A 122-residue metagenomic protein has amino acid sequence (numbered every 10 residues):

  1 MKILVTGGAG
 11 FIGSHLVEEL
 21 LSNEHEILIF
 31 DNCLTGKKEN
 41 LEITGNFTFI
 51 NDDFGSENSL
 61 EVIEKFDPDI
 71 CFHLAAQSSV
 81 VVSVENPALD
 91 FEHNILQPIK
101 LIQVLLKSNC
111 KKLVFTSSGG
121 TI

Functional and structural regions predicted by a protein language model:
M1-I122: N-terminal Rossmann-like NAD(P)+-binding domain of SDR-like oxidoreductases, especially those catalyzing
